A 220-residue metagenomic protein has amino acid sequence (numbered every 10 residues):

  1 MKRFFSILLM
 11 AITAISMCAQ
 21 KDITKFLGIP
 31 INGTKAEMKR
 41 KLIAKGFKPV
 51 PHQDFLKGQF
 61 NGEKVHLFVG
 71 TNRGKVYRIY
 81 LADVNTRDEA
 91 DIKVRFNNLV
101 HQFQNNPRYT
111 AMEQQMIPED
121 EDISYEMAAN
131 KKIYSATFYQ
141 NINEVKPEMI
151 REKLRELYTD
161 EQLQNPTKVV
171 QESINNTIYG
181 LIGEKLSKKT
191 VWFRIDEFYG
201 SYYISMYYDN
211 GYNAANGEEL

Functional and structural regions predicted by a protein language model:
M1-K21: Bacterial Sec-dependent N-terminal signal peptides
R3, K21, G33, Q53-F55 (+2 more regions): Residue-level detector of functional hotspots within protein domains
S6, T13, G33-K35, R78 (+2 more regions): Functionally constrained cores in energy, signaling, and assembly domains
L8-L9, P30, K64, I142: Prokaryotic Sec-type signal peptides and long signal-anchor helices with extended Leu/Ile/Val-rich h-regions
T13, Q53-F55, K75-V76, Y199-Y203: A generic structural signal for beta-strand entry/edge sites
Q20-P49, N85-L220: Non-cytosolic coordination micro-motifs
L42-A82: N-terminal, post-signal-peptide region of Sec/Tat-exported proteins
